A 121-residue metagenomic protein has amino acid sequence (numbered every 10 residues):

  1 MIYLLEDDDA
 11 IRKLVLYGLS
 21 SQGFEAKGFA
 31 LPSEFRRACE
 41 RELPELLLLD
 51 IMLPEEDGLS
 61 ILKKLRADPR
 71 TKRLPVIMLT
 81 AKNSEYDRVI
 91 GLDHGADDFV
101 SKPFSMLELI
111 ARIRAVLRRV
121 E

Functional and structural regions predicted by a protein language model:
M1-E121: N-terminal/domain-start alpha-helical segments
